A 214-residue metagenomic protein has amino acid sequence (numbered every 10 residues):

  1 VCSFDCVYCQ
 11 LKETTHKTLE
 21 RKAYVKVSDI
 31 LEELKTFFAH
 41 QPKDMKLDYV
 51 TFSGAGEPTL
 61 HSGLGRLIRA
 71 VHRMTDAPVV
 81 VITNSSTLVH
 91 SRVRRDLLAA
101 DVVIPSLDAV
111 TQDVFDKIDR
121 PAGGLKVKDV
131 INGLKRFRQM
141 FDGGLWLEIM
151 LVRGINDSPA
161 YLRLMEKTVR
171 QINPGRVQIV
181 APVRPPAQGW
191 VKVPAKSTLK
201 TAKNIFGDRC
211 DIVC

Functional and structural regions predicted by a protein language model:
V1-D29: Canonical Radical SAM [4Fe-4S] cluster-binding loop centered on the CxxxCxxC motif and its immediate flanking residues
Q10-T14, K46-V50, V110-V114, L145-W146: Short, basic/glycine-rich phosphate-binding loops at helix/coil junctions that contact nucleotide phosphates
R21-V25, A55-S62: Short coil/turn segments at secondary-structure boundaries
D29, E33-T36, R66, L164 (+1 more regions): Alpha-helical elements of Rossmann-like donor-binding domains used by nucleotide-donor carbohydrate transfer enzymes
L31-S53: Short Fe-S-cluster ligation motifs
H40, D44, M74, M140 (+3 more regions): Alpha-helix C-cap/termination motif
T59-P194: Conserved AdoMet/S-adenosylmethionine-binding subsite of the radical SAM
L147, A187-C214: Short acidic, glycine/proline-enriched helix-loop-strand junctions
